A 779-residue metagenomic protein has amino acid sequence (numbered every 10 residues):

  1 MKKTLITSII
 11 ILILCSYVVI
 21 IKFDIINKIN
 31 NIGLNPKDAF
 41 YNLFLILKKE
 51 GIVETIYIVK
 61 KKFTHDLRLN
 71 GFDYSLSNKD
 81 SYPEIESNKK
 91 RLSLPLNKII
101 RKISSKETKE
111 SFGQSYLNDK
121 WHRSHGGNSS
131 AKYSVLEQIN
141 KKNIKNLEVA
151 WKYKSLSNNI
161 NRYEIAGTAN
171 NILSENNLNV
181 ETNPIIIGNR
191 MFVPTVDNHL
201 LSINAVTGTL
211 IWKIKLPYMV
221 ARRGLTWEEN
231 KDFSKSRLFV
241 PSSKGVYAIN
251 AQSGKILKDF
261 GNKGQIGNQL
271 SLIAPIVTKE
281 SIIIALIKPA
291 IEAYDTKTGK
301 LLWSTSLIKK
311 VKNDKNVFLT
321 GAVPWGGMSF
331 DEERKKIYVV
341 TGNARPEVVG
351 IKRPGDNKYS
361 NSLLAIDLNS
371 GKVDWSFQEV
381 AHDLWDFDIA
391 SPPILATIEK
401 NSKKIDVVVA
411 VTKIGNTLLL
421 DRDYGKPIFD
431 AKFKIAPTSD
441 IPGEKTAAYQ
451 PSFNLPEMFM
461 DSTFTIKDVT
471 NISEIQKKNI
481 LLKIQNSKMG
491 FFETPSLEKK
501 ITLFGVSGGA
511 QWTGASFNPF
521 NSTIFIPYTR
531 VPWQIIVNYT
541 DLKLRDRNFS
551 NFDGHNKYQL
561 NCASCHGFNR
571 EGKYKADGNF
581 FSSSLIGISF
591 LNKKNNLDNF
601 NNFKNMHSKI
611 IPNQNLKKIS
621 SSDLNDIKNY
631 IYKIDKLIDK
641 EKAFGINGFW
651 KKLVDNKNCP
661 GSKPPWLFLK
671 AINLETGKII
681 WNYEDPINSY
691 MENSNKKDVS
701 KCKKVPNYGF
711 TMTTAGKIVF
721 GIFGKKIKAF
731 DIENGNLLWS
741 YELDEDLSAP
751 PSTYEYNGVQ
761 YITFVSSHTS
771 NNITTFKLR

Functional and structural regions predicted by a protein language model:
I25-E137, A447-E474, I480: N-terminal pre-domain segments of enzymes
W121-H125, E175-H199, V220-V246, L270-I291 (+10 more regions): Repeat-blade elements of multi-bladed beta-propeller folds
W151-A169, L216-Y218, G261-G267, S304-F318 (+6 more regions): Surface-exposed loop and turn segments in beta-propeller and other repeat-based domains that flank or scaffold
I249, A290-L301, D356-G371, D421-G425 (+2 more regions): Beta-propeller blade signature
K336, N551-F552, Q559, S564 (+2 more regions): Extracytoplasmic electron-transfer domains, predominantly the class I c-type cytochrome c fold
V339-N357, V531-D546, K636-K663: Short, conserved, GDST-rich strand-edge loop motifs in beta-rich repeat architectures
A381-L384, I389-P392, K432-S439, K500-T513 (+2 more regions): Conserved blade-ending motifs and adjacent loop-strand segments that build the rim/top face of beta-propeller domains
N538-K557, K573: Electrostatic cytochrome c docking/interface patches
